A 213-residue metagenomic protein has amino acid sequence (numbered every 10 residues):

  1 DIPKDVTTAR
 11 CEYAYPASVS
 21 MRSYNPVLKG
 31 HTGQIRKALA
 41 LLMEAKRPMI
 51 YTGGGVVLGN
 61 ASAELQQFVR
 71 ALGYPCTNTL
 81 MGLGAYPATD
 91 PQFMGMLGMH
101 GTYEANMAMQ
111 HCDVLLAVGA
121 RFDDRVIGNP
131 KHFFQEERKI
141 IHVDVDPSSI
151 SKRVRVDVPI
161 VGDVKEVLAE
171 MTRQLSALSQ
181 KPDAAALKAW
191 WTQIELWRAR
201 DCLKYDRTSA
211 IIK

Functional and structural regions predicted by a protein language model:
D1, G73-L80, I141-D144: Short internal beta-strands
D1-L41: Conformationally flexible catalytic loops at phosphate/diphosphate-handling active centers
I2, A14, S20, A40 (+3 more regions): Phosphate/pyrophosphate-binding active-site segments
I2-T7, G54-V56, F122, P147: Glycine-rich beta-alpha junction loops
T8-Y15, N60-E64, P87-Q92, V126-P130 (+2 more regions): Short acidic, glycine/serine/threonine-rich loops at helix termini
S23-K29, A88-G101, R153-E166: Short beta-strand elements at the ligand-binding edges of bilobed clamshell
G30-H31, K37-L115: Anionic-ligand anchoring segments at beta-strand to alpha-helix junctions in alpha/beta enzyme folds, i.e., glycine
G98-S149: Phosphate/diphosphate-binding loops
